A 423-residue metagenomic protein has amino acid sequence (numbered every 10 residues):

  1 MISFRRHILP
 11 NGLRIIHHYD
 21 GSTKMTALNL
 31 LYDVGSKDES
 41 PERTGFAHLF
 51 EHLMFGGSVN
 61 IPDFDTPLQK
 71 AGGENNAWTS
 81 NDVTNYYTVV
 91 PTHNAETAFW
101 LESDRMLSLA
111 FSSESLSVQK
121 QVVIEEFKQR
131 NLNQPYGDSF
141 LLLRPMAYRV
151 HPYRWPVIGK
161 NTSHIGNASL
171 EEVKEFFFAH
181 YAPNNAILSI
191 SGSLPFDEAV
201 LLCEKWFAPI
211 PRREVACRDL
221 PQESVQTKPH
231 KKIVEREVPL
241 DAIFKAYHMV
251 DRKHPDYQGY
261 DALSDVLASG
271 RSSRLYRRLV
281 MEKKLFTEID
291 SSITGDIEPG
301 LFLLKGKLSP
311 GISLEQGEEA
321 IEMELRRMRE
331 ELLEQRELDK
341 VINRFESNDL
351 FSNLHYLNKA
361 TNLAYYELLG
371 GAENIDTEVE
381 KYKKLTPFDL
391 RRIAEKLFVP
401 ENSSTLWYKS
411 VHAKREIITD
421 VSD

Functional and structural regions predicted by a protein language model:
M1-K24: N- or domain-start disorder-to-order transition segments that initiate the globular core
F4, I8, T66-V215, I233 (+3 more regions): Charge-rich, well-structured scaffold segments of protease-associated domains
R14, G35, V250-D251: Short beta-turn/strand-loop junction motif enriched in small, turn-promoting residues
R14-I16, A27-L31, Y87-V89, I187-S189 (+2 more regions): Soluble periplasmic/extracytoplasmic beta-strand elements of cell-envelope proteins
D20, N29-L31, P145, V215-R274 (+2 more regions): His/Glu-based metal-binding/catalytic segments typifying zinc-dependent metallopeptidases
S22, A27-V89, W155-I158, S269-L285: M16/MPP (pitrilysin/insulinase) zinc-metallopeptidase core fold and M16-derived inactive scaffolds
M25-A27, A242, L301: Structural motif
